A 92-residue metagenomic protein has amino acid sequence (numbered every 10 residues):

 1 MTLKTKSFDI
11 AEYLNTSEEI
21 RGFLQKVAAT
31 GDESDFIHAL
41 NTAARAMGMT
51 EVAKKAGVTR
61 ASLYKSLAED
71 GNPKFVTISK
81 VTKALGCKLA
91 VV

Functional and structural regions predicted by a protein language model:
M1-T42: N-terminal flexible/basic segments that precede or flank functional cores
G22-F23, A28, L63-K65, P73-K74: Extended, folded domain segments that form the structural surfaces/walls around functional sites
N41-T42, K65-E69: Conserved interaction-surface patches within small, structured recognition/assembly domains
R45-K65: Short alpha-helical DNA-recognition segment
K74-V92: DNA major-groove recognition helix of helix-turn-helix/homeodomain DNA-binding modules
